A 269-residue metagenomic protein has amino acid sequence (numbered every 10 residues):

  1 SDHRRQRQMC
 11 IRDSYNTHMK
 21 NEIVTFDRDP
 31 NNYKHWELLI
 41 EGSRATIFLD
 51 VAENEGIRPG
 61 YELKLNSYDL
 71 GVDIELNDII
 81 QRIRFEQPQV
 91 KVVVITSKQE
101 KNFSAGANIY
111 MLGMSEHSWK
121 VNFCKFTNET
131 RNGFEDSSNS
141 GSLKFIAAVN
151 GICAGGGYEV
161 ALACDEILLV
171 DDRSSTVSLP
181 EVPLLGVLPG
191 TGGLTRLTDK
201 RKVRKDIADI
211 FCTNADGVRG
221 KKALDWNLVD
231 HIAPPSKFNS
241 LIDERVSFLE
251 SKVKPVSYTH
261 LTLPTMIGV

Functional and structural regions predicted by a protein language model:
S1-S14, H260-V269: Single conserved hydrophobic/aromatic residue that forms the stacking wall/gate of nucleotide- or nucleobase-binding
H18-G56, E159-A163, K205-L261, V269: Amphipathic alpha-helical segments at domain termini/boundaries
G42-L49, D69-S118, N128-A148, V170-S174: A structural preference for short, pocket-lining loop segments at secondary-structure junctions
V51-D69: A solvent-exposed, charged loop/short amphipathic helix patch at secondary-structure junctions
K98-Q99, F103, F134-L185, F211-C212 (+1 more regions): Glycine-rich beta-to-alpha active-site loop
S115, P180-P183, T195, A208-D209: Short beta-alpha connecting loops at secondary-structure transitions that line or flank enzyme active sites
N122: Active-site-proximal segments of catalytic enzyme domains that coordinate small-molecule cofactors or metal ions
G192-I207: Hydrophobic, secondary-structure "cap" segments at the distal end of domains
